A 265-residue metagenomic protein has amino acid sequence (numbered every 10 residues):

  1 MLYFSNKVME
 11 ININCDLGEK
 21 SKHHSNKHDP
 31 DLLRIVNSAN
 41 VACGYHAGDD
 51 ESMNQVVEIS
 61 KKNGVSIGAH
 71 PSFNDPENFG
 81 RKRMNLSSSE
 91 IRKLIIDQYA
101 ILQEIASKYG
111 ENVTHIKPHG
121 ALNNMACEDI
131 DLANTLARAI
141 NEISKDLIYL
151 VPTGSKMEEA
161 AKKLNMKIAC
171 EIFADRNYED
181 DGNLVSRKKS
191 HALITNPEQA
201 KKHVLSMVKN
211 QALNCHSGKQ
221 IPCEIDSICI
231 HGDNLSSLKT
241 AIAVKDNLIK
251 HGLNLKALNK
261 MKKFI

Functional and structural regions predicted by a protein language model:
D16, H70, I116, I230: Conserved, mostly hydrophobic/aromatic
S25, D29, A39-H46, E77-R92 (+2 more regions): Glycine-rich tight-turn/loop motif centered on a GG-T
S25-N26, A47-I59, C127-N134, G154-K162: Active-site-adjacent beta->alpha loops and helix N-cap segments on the catalytic face of soluble alpha/beta enzymes
P30-R34, Q55-G68, S107-Y109: Acidic (Asp/Glu)-rich catalytic clusters
V41-H46, M125, S144-T153: Catalytic beta/alpha-barrel core
P76-H115: Glycine/small-residue-rich loop that forms an oxyanion/phosphate-binding "nest" at active or ligand-binding sites
G154-A212: Active-site rim beta-loop-alpha module in soluble metabolic enzymes
S186-A192, N196-I265: C-terminal alpha-helical cap/extension of soluble enzyme domains
